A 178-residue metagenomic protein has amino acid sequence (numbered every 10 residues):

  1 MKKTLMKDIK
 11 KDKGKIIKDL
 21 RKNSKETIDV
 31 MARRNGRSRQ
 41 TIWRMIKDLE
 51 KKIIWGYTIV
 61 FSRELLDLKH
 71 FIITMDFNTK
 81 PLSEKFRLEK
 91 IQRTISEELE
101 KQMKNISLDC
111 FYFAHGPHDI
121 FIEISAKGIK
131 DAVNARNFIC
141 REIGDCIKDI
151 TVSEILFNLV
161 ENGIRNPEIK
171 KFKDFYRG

Functional and structural regions predicted by a protein language model:
M1-G178: A compositional/biophysical signature of low hydrophobicity enriched in polar/charged and small residues
